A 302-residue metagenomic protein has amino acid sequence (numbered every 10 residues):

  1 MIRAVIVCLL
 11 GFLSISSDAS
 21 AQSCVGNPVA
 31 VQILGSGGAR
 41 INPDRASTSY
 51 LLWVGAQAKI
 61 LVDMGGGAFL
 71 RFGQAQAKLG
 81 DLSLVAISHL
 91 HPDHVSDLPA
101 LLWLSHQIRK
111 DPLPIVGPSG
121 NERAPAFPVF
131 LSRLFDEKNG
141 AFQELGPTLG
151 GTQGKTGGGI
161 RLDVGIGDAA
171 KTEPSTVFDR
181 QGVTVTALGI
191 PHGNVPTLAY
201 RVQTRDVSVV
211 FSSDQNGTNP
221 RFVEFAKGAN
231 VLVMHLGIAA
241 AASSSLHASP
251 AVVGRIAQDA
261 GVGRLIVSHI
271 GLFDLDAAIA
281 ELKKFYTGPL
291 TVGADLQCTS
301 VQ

Functional and structural regions predicted by a protein language model:
A4-I15: Bacterial N-terminal signal peptides
C8, D18, G37, K59 (+4 more regions): A general structural-boundary detector
I15-A21: Sec/Tat signal peptide C-region and signal peptidase I cleavage site
A21-V209, I279-E281, P289-V301: Binuclear metal-dependent hydrolase catalytic cores
Q22, A199, D206-S208, Q215-V301: Cap/insert and terminal regions of metallo-dependent hydrolase folds
G66-G67, I190-N194, D214-T218, G271-F273: Short beta->alpha connector loops
